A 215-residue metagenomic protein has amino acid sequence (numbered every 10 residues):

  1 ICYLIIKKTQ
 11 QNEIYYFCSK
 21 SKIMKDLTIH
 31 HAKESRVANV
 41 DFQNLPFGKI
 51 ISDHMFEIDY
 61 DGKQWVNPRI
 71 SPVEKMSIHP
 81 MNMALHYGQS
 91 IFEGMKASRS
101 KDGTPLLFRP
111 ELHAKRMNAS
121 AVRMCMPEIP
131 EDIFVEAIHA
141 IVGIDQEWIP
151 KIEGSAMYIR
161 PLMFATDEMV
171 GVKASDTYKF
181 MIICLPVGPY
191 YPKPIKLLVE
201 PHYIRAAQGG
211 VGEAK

Functional and structural regions predicted by a protein language model:
I5-I6, S21: General secretory precursor processing signal
K8-I14: Polybasic, lysine-rich low-complexity intrinsically disordered segments
E13, K20-I23: Terminal low-complexity, poorly structured segments
I14-Y16, M55: Intrinsic disorder/low-structure terminal segments
I23-I141, L162, M169-K215: Helix-start/capping segments and mature chain N-termini
P130-D132, W148-A156: Flexible, glycine/charged-enriched surface loops at secondary-structure junctions
D145-Q146, P150, P161-T166: Active-site loop/lid in soluble adenylation, ligation, and acyl-transfer enzymes
